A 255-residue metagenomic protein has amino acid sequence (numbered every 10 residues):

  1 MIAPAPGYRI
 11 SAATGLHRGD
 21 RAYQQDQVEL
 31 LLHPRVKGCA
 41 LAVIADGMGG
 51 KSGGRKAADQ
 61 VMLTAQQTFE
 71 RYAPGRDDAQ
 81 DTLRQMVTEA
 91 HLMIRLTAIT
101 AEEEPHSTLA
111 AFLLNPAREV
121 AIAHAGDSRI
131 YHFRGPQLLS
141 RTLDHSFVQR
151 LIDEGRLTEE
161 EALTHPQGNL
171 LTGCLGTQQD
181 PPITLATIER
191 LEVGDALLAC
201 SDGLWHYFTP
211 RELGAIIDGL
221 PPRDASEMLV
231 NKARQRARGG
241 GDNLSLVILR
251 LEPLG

Functional and structural regions predicted by a protein language model:
M1-G255: PP2C/PPM-type serine/threonine phosphatase catalytic domain
